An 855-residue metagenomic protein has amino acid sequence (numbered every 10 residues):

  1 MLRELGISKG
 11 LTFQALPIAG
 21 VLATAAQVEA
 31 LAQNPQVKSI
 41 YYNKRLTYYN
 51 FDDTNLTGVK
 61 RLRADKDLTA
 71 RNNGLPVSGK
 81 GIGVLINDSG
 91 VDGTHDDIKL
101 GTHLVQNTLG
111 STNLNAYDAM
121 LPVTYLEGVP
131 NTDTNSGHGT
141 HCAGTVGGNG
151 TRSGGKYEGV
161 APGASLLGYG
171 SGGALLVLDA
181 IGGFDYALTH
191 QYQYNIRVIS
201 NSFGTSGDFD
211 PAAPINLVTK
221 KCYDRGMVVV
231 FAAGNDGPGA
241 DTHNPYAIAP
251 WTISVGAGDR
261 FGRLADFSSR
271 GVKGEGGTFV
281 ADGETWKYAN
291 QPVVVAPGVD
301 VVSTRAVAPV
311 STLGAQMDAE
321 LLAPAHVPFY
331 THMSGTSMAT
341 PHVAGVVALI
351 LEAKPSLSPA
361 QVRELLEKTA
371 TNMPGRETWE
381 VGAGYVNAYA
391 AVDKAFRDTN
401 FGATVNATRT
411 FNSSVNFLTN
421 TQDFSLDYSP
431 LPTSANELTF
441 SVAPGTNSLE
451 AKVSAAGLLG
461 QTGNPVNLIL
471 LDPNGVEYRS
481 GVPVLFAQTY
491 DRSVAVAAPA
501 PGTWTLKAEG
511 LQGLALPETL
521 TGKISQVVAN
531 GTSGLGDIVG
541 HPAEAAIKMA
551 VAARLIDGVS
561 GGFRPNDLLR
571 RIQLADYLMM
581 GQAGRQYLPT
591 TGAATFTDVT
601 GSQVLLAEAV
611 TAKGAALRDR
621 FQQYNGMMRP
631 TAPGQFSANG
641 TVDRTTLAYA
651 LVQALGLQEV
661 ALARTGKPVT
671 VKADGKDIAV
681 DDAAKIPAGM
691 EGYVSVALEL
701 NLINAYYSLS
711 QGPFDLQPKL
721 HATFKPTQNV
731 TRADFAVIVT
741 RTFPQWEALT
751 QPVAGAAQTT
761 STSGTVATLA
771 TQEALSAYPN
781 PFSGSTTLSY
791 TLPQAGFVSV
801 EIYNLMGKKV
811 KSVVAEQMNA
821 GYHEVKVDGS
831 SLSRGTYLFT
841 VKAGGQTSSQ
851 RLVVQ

Functional and structural regions predicted by a protein language model:
L2-N73, K99, L485-F486, A497-T505 (+1 more regions): Autoinhibitory propeptides
L11, L22-V28, Y48-I86, G90-V91 (+5 more regions): N-terminal domain-start motif of subtilase-like serine proteases
P35, A70-D179, Y192-R197, D224 (+5 more regions): Subtilisin-like serine protease catalytic core
L109-Y117, A247-A344, A348: Extracellular S/T/G-rich loop segment that most often corresponds to the catalytic His/Ser-adjacent loop
I196-S200, H326-Y330, E352-N436: C-terminal subdomain of the subtilisin-like protease fold in secreted/lumenal serine endopeptidases
T404-T408, V527-S776: N-terminal propeptides
S761-Y778, F782-I802, E824-V827: Glycine-centered coil/turn sites that cap beta-strands in beta-rich domains
T787, V814-G844: Short, surface-exposed loop/turn motifs with a glycine/proline- and acidic-biased composition
